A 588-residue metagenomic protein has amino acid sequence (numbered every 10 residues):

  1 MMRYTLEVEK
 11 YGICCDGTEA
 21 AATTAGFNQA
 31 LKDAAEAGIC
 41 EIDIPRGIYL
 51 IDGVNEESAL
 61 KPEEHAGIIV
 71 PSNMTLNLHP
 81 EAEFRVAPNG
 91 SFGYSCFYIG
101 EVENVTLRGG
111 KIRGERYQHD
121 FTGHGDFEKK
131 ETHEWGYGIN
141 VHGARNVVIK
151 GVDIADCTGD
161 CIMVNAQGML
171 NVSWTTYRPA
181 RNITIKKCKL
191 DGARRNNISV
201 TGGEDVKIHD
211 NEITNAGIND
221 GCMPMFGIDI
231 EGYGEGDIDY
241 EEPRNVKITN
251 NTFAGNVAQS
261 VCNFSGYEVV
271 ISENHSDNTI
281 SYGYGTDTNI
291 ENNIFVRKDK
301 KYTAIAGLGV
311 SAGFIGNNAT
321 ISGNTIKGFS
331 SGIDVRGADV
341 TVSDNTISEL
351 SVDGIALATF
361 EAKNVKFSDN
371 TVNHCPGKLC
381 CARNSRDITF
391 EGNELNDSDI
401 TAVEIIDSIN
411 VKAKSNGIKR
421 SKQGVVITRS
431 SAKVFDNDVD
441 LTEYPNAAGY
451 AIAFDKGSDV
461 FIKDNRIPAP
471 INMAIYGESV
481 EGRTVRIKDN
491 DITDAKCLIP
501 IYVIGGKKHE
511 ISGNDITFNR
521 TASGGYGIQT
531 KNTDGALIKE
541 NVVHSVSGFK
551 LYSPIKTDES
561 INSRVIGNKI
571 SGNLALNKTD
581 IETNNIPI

Functional and structural regions predicted by a protein language model:
L6, I42, Y49, I68 (+42 more regions): Solenoid scaffold repeats with emphasis on beta-solenoid/beta-helix
V8-D43: Acidic Gly/Asp/Thr-rich repetitive segments characteristic of extracellular carbohydrate-active and adhesion proteins
N28-A35, L50-N77, R85-R108, Q118-N146 (+9 more regions): Extracellular beta-strand-rich solenoid/capping regions of secreted or surface-exposed proteins that bind or remodel
K32-E36, I154, L190: Residue-level signal for alpha-helix termini/capping positions
G53, A87-S95, R116-T122, Y137 (+20 more regions): Short glycine/acidic-rich loop motifs that flank beta-strands on beta-rich extracellular proteins
E57-L60, D126-E128, Q167-R178, G221-M223 (+2 more regions): Intrinsically disordered, low-complexity Ser/Thr- and acidic-rich flexible linkers and loops, especially at boundaries
S553-I588: Leucine-rich solenoid repeat scaffolds
